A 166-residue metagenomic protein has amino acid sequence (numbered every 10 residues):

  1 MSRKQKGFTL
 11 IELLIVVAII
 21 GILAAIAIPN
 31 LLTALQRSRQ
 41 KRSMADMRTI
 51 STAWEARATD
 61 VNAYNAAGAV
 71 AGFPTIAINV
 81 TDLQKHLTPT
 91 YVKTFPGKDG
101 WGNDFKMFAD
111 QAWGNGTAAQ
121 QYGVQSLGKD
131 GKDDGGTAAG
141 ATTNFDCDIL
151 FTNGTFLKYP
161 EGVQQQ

Functional and structural regions predicted by a protein language model:
S2-L32, Q36: N-terminal single-pass transmembrane signal-anchor helix
K4, D99, F151: Acidic surface patches and DE-rich sequence motifs
E12, D46, D99: Acidic active-site catalytic centers that drive phospho-/nucleotidyl reactions and related ester hydrolyses
V17, M44, S51: Conserved catalytic core of two-component sensor histidine kinases
T33, R37, D60-A63: General structural signal for alpha-helix termini and helix-helix connectors
Q36-M47: Membrane-proximal amphipathic alpha-helices that sit immediately adjacent to an N-terminal transmembrane/signal-anchor
T52-E55, T59-Q120: Extracellular/periplasmic head regions of type IV pilus-like filament subunits
Q111-Q166: Short, surface-exposed interaction loops/tails
